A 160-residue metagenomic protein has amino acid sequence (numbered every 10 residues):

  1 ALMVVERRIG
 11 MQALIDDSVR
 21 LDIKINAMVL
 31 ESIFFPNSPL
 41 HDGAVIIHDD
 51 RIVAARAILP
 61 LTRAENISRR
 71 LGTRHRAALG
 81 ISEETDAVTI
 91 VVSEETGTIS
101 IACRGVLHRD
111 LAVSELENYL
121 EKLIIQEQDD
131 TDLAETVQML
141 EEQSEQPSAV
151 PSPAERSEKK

Functional and structural regions predicted by a protein language model:
A1-K160: Divalent-cation
